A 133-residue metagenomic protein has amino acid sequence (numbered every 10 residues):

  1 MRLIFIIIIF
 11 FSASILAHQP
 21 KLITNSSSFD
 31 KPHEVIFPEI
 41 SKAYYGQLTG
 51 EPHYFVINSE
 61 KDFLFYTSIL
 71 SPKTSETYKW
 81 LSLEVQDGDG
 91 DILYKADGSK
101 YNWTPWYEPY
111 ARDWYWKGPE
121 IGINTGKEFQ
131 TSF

Functional and structural regions predicted by a protein language model:
M1-I7: Positively charged n-region of N-terminal signal peptides that target proteins for export
S12-S14: N-terminal signal peptide c-region/cleavage motif recognized by signal peptidases
L16-V56: Non-catalytic extracellular/lumenal accessory regions of secreted precursors
E34, Y66-S68, S82-E84: Soluble periplasmic/extracytoplasmic beta-strand elements of cell-envelope proteins
L48, N58-D62, N124-E128: Surface-exposed coil/turn segments at beta-strand junctions on protein surfaces, enriched
Y54-T74, S132-F133: Hydrophobic beta-strand segments within beta-rich accessory/binding domains
E76-Y78: A cross-taxa feature marking solvent-exposed loop/turn segments within ectodomains of secreted and single-pass membrane
W80-F133: Noncatalytic accessory or regulatory domains flanking protease catalytic cores in secreted, cell-surface, and selected
